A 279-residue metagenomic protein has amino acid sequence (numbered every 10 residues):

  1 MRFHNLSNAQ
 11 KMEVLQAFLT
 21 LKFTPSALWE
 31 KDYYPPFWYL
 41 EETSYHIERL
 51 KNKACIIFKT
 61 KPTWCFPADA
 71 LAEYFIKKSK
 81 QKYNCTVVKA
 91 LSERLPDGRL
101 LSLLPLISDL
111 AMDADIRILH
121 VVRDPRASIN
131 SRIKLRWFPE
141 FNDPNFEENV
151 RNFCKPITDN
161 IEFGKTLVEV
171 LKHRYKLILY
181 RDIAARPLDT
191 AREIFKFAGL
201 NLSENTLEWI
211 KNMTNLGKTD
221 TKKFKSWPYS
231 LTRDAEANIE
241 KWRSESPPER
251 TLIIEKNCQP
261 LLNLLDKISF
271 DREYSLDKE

Functional and structural regions predicted by a protein language model:
M1-R99: PAPS-dependent sulfation machinery
K22, W29, Y34, Y45-K51 (+6 more regions): PAPS-dependent sulfotransferases, especially Golgi type II membrane carbohydrate sulfotransferases
K53-A54, Y83-T86, R117, R174 (+1 more regions): A generic secondary-structure signal marking the coil-to-beta-strand transition
I56-I57, D124, I157, I254: Short low-polarity hydrophobic stretches
D69-Q81, G98-L101, D109-L200, N205-L207: PAPS-dependent sulfotransferase catalytic domain
E93, F153-I157, I183, P187 (+3 more regions): Aromatic-acidic/polar surface patches that form glycan- and anion
E93, R126-A127, I183, N215-K218: Surface-exposed, flexible loop/turn segments at secondary-structure boundaries
P105: Acidic/His-rich structured neighborhood in mature extracellular/periplasmic domains
